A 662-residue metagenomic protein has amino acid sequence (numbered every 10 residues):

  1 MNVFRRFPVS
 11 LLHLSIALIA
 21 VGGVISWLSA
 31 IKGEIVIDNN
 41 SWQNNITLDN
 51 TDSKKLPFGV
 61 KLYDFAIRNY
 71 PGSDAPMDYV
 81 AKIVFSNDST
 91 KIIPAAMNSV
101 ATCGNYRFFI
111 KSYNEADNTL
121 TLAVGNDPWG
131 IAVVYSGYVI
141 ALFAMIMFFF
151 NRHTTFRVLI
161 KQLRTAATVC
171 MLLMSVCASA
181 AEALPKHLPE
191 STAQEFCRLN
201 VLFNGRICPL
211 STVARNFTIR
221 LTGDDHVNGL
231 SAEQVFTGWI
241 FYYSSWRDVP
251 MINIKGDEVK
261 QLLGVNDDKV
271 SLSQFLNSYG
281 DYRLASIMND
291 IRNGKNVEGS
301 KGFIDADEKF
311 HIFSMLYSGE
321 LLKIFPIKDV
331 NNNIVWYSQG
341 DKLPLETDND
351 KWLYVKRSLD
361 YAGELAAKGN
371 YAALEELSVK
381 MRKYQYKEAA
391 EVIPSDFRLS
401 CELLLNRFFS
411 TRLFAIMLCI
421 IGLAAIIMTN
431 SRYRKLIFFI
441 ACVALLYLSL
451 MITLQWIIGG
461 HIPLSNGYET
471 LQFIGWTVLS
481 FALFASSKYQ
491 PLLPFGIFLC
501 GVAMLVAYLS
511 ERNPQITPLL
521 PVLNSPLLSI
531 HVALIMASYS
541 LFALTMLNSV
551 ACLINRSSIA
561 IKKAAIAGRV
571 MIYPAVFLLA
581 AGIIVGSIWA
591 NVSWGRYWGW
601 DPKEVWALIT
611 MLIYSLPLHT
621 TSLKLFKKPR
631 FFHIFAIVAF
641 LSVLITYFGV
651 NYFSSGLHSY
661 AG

Functional and structural regions predicted by a protein language model:
M1-G662: Solvent-exposed, non-transmembrane regions of integral membrane proteins
